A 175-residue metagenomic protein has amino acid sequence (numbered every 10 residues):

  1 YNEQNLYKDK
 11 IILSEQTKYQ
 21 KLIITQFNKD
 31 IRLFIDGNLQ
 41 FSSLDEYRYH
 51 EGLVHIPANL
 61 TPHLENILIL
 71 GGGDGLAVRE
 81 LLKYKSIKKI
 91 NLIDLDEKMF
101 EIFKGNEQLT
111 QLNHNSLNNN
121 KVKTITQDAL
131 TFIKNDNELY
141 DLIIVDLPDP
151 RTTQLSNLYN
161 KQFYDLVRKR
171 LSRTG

Functional and structural regions predicted by a protein language model:
Y1-I35: Basic, ligand-binding patches in group-transfer machinery, especially extracytoplasmic/periplasmic segments
F27, D36, D45, G105: Surface loops and adjacent helix of pleckstrin homology
I31-F34, F41-S43, F132: Short, solvent-exposed loop/turn elements at domain surfaces
I35-G37, Y84: Acidic/histidine-rich, surface-exposed loop or edge segments in extracytoplasmic proteins
G37-L39, D149: Glycine- and acidic
L39-G52: Conserved SAM-binding loop and adjacent beta-strand
H50-G175: The AdoMet/dcAdoMet-binding core of the Class I SAM-like
